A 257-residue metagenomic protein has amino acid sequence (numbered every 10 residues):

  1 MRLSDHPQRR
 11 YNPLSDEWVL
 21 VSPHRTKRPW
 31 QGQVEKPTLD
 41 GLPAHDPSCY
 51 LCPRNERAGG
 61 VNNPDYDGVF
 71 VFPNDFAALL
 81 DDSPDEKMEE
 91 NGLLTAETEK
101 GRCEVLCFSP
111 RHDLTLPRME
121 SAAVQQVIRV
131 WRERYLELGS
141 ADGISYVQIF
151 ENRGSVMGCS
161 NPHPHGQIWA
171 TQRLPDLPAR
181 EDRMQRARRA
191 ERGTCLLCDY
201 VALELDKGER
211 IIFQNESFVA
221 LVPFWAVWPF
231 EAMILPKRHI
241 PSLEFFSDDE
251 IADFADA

Functional and structural regions predicted by a protein language model:
M1-H163, W169-P241, F246-D249: Active-site microenvironments that recognize anionic phosphate/pyrophosphate groups
D253-A257: Extended C-terminal subregions enriched in glycine
